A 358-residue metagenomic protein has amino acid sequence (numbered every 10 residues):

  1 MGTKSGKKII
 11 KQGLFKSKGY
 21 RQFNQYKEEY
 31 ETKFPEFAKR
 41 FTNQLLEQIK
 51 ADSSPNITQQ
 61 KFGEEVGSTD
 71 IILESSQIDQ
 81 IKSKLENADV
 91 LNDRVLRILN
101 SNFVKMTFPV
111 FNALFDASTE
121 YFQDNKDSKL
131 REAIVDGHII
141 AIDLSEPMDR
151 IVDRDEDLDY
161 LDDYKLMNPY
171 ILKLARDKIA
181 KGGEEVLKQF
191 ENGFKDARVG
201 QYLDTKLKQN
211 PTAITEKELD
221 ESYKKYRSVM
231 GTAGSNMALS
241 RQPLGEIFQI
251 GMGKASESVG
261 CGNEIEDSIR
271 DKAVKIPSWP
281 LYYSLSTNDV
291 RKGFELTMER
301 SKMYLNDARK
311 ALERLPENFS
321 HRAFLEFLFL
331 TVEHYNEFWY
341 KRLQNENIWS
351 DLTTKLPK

Functional and structural regions predicted by a protein language model:
M1-K358: All-alpha prenyltransferase/terpene-synthase fold signal
